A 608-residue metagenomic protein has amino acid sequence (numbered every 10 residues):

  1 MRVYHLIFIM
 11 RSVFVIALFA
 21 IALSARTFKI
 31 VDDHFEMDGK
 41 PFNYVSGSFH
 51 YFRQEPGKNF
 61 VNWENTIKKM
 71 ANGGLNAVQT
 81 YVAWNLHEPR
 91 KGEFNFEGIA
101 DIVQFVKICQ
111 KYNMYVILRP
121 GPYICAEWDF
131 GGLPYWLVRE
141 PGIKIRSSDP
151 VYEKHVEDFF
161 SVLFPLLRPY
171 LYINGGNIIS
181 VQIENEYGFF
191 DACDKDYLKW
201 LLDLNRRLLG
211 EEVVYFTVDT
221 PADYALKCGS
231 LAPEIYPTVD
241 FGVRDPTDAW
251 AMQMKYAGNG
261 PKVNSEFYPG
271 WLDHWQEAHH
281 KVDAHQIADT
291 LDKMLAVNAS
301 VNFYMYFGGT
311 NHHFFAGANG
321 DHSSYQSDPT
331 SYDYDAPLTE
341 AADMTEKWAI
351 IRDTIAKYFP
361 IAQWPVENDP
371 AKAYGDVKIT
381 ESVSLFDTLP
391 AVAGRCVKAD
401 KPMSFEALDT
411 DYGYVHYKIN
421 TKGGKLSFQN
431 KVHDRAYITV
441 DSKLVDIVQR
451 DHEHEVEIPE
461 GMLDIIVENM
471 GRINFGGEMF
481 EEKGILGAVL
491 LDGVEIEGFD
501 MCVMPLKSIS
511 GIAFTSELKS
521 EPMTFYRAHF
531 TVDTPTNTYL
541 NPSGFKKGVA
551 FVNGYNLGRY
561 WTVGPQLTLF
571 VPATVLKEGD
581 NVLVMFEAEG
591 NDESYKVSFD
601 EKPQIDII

Functional and structural regions predicted by a protein language model:
I7-A25: Cleavable N-terminal signal peptides of Sec/SRP-targeted secreted and luminal proteins
A25, G175-Y256: Gly/Pro-rich turn-and-neighbor structural signature
R26, I30-N62, K68-N72, A100-Q104 (+4 more regions): Extended substrate-binding grooves/exosites of carbohydrate-active enzymes
N43, G74-N76, Q110-V116, Y172-I179 (+4 more regions): Short, well-ordered coil/turn segments that N-cap beta-strands
F60-D129, L202-G210: Aromatic-lined substrate-binding rim segments of carbohydrate-active enzymes
V82-K91, M114-I145, L166-S180, E184-G188 (+1 more regions): Aromatic-lined carbohydrate-binding surfaces of glycoside hydrolases
E153-L167, N174-I183, G188-F190, D194-K195 (+7 more regions): Carbohydrate-binding surfaces of carbohydrate-active enzymes
K425-T439, L463, F530-N553, Y560-W561 (+1 more regions): Aromatic-lined ligand-binding clefts that engage carbohydrates, nucleic acids, or primary amines
